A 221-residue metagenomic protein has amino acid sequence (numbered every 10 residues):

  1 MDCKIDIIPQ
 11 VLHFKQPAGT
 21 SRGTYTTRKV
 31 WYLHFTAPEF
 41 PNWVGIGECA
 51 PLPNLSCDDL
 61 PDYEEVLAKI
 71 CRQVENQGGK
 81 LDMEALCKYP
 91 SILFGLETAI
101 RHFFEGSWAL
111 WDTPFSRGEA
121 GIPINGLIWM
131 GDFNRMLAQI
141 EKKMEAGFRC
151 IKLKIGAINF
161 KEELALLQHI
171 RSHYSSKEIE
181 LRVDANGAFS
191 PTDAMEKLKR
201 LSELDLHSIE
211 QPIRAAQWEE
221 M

Functional and structural regions predicted by a protein language model:
M1-L181, N186-A188, M195, K199-E203: N-terminal capping/lid subdomain adjacent to the active-site entrance of alpha/beta enzymes
K69-I70, D205, A216-M221: Shared catalytic-loop signature of beta/alpha-barrel
S190-L198, P212-M221: Active-site loop segments of alpha/beta catalytic cores
